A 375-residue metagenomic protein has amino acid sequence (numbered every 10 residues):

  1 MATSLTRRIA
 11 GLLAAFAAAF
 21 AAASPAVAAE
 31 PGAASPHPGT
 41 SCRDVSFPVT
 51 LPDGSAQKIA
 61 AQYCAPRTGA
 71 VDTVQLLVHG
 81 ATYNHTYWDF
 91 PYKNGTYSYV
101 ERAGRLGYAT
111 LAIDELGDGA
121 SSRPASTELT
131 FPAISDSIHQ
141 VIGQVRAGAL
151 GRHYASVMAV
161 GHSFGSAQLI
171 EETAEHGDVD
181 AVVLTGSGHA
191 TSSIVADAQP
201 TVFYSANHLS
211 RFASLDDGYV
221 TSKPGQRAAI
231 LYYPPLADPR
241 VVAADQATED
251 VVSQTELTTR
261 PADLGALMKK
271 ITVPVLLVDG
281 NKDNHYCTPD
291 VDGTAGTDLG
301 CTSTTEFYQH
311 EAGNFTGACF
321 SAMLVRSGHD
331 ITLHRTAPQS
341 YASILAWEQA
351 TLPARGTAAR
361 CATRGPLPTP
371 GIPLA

Functional and structural regions predicted by a protein language model:
A34-A70: N-terminal cap/lid segment of alpha/beta-hydrolase-fold proteins
T68-Y108: Short, surface-exposed "cap/lid" segments of acyl-processing enzymes
E128-G151: Alpha/beta-hydrolase active-site loop
L150-S163: Alpha/beta-hydrolase fold nucleophile elbow
H162, L169-V252: Alpha/beta-hydrolase-fold enzymes
I271, L277-D279: Short beta-strand/loop motif that positions the catalytic acidic residue of the alpha/beta-hydrolase fold
G300-D330: Catalytic histidine neighborhood in serine/cysteine hydrolases with alpha/beta-hydrolase-type architecture
A318-A375: Catalytic active-site module of serine/aspartate enzymes centered on a nucleophile-bearing elbow/loop
